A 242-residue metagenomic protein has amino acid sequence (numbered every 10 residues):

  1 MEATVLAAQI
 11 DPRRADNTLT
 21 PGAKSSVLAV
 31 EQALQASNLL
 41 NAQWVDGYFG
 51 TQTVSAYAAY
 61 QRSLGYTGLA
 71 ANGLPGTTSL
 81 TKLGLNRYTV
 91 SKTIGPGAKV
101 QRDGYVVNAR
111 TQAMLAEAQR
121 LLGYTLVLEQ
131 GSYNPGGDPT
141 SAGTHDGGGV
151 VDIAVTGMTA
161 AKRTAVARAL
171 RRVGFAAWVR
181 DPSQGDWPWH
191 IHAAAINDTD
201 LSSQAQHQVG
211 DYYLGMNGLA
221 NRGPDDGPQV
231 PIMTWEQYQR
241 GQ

Functional and structural regions predicted by a protein language model:
M1-G47: Acidic, Ser/Thr/Pro/Gly-enriched interdomain connector segments
R13-A23, A42-G47, G68-A70, P96-A109 (+1 more regions): Second-shell loop/turn segments in exported
Q32-L39, A58-Y66, L80, G84-Y88 (+3 more regions): Sec-exported extracytoplasmic/periplasmic mature domains
A42-D46, G68-N72, T125-S132, G174-G185: Surface-exposed patches in mature extracellular/periplasmic domains of secreted proteins
N86-L122: Active-site acidic/histidine clusters and adjacent loop/turn architecture that either coordinate catalytic ions
R110-A142: Extended, low-complexity, intrinsically disordered C-terminal regulatory tails of eukaryotic serine/threonine kinases
S141-A142, G157-Q242: Catalytic cores and adjacent binding grooves of peptidoglycan-active enzymes
